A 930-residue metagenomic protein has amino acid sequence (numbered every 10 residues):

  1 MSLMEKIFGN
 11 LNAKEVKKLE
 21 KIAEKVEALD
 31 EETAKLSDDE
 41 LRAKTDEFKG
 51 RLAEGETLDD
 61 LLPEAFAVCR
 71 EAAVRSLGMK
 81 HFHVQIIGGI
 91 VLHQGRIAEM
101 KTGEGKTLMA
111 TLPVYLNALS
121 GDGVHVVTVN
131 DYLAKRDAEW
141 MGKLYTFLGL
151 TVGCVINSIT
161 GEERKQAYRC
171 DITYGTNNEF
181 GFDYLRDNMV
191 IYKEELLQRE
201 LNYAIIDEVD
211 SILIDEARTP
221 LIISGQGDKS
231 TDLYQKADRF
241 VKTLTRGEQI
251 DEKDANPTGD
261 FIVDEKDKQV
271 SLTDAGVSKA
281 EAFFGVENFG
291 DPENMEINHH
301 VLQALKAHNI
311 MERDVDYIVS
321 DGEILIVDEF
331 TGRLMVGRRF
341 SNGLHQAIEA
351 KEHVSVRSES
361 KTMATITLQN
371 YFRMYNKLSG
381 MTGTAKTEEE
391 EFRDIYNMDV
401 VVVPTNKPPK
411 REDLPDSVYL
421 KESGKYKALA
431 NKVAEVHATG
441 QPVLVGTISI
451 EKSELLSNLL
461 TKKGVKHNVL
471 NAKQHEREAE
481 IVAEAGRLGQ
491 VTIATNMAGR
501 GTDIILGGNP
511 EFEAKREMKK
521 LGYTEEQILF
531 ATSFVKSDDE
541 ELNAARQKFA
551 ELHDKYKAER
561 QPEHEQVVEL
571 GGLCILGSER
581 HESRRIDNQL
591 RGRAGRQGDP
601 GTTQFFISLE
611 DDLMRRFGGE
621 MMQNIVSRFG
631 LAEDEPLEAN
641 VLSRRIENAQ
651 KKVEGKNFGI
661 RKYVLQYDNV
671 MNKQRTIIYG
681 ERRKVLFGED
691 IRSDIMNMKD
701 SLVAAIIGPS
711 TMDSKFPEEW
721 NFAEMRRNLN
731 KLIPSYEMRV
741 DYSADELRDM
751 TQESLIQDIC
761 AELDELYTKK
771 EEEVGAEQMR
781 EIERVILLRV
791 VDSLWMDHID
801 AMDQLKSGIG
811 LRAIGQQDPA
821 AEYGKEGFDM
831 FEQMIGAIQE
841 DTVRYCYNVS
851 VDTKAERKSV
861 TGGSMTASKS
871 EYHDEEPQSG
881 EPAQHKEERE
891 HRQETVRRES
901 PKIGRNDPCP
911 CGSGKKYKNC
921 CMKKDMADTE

Functional and structural regions predicted by a protein language model:
M1-S608, L613-R628, G680, M696 (+1 more regions): Conserved P-loop NTPase motor core
L3, E388, Q441, G489-Q490 (+5 more regions): Generic detector of short, well-ordered, non-transmembrane alpha-helical segments enriched in hydrophobic residues
T33, Y317-L325, T331-R339, V568 (+8 more regions): Extended, charged helical/alpha-beta scaffold domains that provide interaction surfaces
A110, L429, E894-V896, G904: Active-site-adjacent structural elements in folded domains
K193, V896-R897: Short, P/G- and charge-enriched loop/turn segments at secondary-structure junctions
G440-S453, F687-E689, S714, A744-R748 (+1 more regions): Short, Lys/Glu-rich amphipathic helical modules
V445, I493, W795, F831 (+2 more regions): Hydrophobic, well-ordered secondary-structure elements that form the walls of internal hydrophobic environments
E899-K918, M922: Short Cys/His-rich zinc-binding micro-motifs
